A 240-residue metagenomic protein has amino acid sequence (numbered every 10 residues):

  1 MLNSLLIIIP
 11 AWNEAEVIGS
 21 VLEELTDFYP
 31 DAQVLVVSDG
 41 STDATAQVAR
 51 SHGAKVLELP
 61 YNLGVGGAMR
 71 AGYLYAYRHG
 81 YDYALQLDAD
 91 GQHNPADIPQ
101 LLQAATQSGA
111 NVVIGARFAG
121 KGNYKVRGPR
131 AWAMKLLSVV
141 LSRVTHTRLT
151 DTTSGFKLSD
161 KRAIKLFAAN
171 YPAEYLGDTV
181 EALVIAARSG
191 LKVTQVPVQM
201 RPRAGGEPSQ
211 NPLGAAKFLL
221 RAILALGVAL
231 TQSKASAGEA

Functional and structural regions predicted by a protein language model:
S4-L6, Q33, E181: Cell-envelope/extracellular polymer assembly enzymes that use nucleotide-activated donors
L6-P10, V36, E58: Short hydrophobic beta-strand elements that form part of the catalytic alpha/beta core underpinning NDP-sugar/donor
N13-D27: Short, well-formed alpha-helical segments that are part of the catalytic scaffolds of diverse glycosyltransferases
E14-V17, S41, N94: Donor nucleotide-sugar binding loop of glycosyltransferases
S38-A46, G91: A conserved acidic beta->alpha catalytic loop
K55, L59-R78, Y83, P95-L176 (+2 more regions): Acceptor/aglycone-binding surface of glycosyltransferases and processive sugar-polymer synthases
R148, Y171-E174, L183-R201: Catalytic donor-sugar/metal-binding loop of nucleotide-sugar-dependent glycosyltransferases
